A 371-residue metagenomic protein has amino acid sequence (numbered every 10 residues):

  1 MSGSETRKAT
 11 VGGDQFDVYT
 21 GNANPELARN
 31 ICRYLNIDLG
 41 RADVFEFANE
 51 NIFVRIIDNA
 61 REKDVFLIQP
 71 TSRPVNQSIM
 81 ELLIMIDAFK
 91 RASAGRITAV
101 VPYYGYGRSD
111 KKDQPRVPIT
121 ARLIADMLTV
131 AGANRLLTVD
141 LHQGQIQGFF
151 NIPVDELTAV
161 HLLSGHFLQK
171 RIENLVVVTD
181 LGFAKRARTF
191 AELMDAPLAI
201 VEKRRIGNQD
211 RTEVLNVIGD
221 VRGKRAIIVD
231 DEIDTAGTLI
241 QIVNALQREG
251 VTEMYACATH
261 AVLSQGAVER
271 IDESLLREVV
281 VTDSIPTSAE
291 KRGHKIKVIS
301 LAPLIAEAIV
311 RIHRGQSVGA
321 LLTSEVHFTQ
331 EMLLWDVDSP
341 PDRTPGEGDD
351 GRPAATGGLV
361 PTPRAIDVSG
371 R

Functional and structural regions predicted by a protein language model:
M1-R371: PRPP-associated nucleotide enzymes
